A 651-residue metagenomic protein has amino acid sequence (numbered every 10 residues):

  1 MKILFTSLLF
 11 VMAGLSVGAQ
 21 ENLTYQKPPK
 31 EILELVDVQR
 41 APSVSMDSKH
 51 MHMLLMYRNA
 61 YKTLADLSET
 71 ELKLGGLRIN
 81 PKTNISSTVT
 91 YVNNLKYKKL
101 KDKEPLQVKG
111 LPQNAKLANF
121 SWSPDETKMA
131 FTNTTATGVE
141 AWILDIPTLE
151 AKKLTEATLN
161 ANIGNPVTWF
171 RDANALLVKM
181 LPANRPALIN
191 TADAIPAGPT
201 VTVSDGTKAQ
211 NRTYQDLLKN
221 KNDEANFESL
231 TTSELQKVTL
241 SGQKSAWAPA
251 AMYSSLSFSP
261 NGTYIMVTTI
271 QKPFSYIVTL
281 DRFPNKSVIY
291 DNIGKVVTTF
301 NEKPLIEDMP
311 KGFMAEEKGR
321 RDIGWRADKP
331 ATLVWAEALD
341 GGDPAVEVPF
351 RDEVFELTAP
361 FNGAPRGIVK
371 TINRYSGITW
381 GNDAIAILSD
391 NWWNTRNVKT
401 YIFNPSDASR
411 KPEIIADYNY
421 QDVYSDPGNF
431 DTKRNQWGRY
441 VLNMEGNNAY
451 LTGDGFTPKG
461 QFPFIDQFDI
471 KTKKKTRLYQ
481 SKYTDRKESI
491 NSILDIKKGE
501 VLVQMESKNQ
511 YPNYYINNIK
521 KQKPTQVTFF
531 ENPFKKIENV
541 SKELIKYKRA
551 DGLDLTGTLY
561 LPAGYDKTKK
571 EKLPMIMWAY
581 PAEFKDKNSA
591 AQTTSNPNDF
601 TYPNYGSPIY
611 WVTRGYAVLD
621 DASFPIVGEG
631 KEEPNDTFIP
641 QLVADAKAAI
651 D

Functional and structural regions predicted by a protein language model:
I3-L15: Sec-dependent N-terminal signal peptides
S7, A19-K523, F529-N539, D554 (+1 more regions): Beta-propeller folds
S16, D145, G615: Conserved functional loop/turn residues at catalytic and ligand-binding sites
Q271-K272, D328, T379-W380, A384 (+2 more regions): Serine-hydrolase catalytic core recognition
